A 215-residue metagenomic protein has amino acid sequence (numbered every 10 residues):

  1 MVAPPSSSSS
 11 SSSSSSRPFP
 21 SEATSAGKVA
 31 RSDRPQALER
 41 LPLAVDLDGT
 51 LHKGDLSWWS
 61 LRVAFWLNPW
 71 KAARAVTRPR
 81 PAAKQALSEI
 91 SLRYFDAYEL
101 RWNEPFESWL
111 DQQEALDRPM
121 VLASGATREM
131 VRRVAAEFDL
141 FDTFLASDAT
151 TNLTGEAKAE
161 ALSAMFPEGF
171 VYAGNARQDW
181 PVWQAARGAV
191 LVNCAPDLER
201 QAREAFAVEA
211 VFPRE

Functional and structural regions predicted by a protein language model:
M1-L47: Non-catalytic pre-domain segments flanking phosphatase-related domains
V2-P5, A26-A30, Q36-L38, Y98-E215: C-terminal cap/substrate-recognition subdomain and adjoining C-terminal extension of metal-dependent phosphatase-like
P18, S25, D55-L56, T154: Secondary-structure junction/capping motif
P20, H52-G54, W59, R118 (+1 more regions): A ubiquitous, low-specificity "background" feature that marks scattered single residues across proteins without
G27-E89: Active-site neighborhood of HAD-like aspartate-dependent phosphohydrolases
S88-D96: Short glycine/proline- and acidic residue-enriched helix-loop micro-motifs that form flexible lids or anion-recognition
